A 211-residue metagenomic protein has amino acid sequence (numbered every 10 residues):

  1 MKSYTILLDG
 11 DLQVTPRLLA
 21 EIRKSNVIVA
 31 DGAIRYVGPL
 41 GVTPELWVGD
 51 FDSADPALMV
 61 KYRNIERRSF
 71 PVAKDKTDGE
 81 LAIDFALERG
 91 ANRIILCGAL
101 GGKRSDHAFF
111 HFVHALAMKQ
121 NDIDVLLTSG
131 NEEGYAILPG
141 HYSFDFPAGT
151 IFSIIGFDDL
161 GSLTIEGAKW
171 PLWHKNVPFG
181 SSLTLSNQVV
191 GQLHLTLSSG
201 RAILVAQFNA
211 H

Functional and structural regions predicted by a protein language model:
M1-K61: N-terminal beta-strand-loop-alpha-helix module at the start of alpha/beta ligand-binding or catalytic domains
I6-D9, C97-A99, T128, I155: Short beta-strand segments
G38, L87-G90: Non-catalytic positions within long, well-ordered alpha-helices that form the structural scaffold/packing of enzyme
R67-E88: Short phosphate-binding loop-to-helix
S105-L116: Short Gly/Thr/Asp-enriched flexible loops that form oxyanion-binding sites at enzyme active sites
A117-E133: Short, acidic/small-residue loops that bind anionic groups at enzyme active sites
G130-E132, I137-H211: Long, charged alpha-helical interface segments
